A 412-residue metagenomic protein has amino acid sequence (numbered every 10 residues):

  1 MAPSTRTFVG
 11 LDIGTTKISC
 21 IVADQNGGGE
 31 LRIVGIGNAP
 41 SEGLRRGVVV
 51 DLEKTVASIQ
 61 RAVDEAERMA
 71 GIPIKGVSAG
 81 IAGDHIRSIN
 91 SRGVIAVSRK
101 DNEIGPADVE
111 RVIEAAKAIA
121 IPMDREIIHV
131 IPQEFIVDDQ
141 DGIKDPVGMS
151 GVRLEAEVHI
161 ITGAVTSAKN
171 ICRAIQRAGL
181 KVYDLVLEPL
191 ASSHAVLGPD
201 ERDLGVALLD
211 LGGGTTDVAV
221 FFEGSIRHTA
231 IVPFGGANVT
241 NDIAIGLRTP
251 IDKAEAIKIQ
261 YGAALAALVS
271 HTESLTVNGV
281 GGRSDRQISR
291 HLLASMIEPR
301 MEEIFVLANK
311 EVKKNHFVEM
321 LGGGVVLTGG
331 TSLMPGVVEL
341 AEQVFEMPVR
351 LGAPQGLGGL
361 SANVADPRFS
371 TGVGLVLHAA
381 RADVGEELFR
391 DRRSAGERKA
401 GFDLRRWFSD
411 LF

Functional and structural regions predicted by a protein language model:
M1-T15, I21-L208, S225-I226, G236 (+6 more regions): Nucleotide/phosphate-binding catalytic cleft detector across ATP-hydrolyzing and phosphate-transferring enzymes
T16, G214: Conserved Rossmann-like nucleotide-cofactor binding loop
K17, A82, G163, G262-L265 (+1 more regions): Glycine-rich phosphate-binding loops at beta-strand->alpha-helix junctions
V218-A219: A structural feature that tracks compact, well-ordered secondary-structure segments with a strong bias toward
F222: A cytosolic small-molecule/anion-sensing beta-strand core signal
V306, K310-G324, M334-L351, A380-G385: ATP-binding/phosphotransfer module of carbohydrate and carboxylate kinases, centering on a glycine-rich
A308, L327, L375: Hydrophobic, well-ordered secondary-structure elements that form the walls of internal hydrophobic environments
